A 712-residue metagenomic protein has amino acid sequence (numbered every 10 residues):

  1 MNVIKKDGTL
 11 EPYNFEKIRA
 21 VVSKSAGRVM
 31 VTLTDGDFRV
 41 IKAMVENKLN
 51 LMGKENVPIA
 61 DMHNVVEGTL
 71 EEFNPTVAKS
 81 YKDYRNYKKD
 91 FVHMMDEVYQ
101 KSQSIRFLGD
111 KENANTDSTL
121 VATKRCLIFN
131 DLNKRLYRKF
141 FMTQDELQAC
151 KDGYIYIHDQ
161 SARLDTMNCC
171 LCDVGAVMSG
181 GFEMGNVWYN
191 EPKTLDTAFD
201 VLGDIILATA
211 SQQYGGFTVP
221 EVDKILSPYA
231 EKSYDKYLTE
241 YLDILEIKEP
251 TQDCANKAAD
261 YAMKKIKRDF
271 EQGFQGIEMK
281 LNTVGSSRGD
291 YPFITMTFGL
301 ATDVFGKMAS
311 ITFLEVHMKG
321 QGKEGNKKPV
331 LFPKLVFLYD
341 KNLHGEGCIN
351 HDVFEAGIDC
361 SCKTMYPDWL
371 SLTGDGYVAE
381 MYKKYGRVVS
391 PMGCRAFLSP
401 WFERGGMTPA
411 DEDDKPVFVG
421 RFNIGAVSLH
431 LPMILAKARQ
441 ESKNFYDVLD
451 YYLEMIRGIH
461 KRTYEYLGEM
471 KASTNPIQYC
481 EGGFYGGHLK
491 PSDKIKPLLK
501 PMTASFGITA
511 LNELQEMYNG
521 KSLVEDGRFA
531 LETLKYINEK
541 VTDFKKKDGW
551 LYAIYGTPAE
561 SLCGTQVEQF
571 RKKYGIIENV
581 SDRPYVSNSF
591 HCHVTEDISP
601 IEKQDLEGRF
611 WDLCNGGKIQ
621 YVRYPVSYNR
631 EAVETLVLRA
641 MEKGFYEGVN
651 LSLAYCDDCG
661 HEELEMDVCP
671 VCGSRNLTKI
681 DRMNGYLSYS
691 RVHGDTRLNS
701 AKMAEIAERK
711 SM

Functional and structural regions predicted by a protein language model:
M1-I105, K702-A707: Charged, amphipathic alpha-helical regulatory modules used for macromolecular assembly or allosteric control
M1-V3, K111, H693: Terminal secretion and processing signals and N-terminal membrane-targeting segments
L70, N74, V92, H460 (+2 more regions): A structural signal for well-ordered alpha-helices, especially hydrophobic packing surfaces of coiled-coils
V98-K500, K521-L523, G527-R682, S688: Conserved catalytic cores of very large enzyme subunits
E271-Q272, E278, M517, T696 (+1 more regions): Metallocofactor- and cofactor-centric catalytic cores in central/energy metabolism, strongly enriched
A504-M517, K535: Contiguous, well-ordered alpha-helical segments that form the cores/surfaces of helical PPI scaffolds
V671-M712: Long, charge-rich boundary regions
